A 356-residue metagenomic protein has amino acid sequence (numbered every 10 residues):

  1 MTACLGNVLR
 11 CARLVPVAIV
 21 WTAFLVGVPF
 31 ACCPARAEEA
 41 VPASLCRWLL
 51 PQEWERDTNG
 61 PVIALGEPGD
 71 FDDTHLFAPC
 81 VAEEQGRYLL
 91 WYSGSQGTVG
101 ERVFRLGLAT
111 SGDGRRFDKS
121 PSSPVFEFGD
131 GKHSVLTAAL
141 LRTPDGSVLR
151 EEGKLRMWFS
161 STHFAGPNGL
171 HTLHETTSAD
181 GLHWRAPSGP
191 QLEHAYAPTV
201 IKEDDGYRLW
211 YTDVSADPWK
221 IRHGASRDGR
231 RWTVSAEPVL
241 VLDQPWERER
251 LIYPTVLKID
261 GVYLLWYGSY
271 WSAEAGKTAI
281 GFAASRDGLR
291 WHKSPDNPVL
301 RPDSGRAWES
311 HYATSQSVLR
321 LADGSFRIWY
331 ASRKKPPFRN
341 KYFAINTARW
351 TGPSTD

Functional and structural regions predicted by a protein language model:
M1-A12: N-terminal secretory signal peptides that target proteins for export/translocation
C4, W21-F24, V214: Serine/threonine-rich, low-complexity intrinsically disordered segments
N7, V28-P29, P42: Secretory pathway export signals and precursors
A12-P29: Bacterial N-terminal signal peptides
A31, A35-A37: Boundary at the C-terminal end of the N-terminal hydrophobic targeting segment
A37-T137, L141-Y196, I201-E249, L257-H311 (+1 more regions): Beta-rich carbohydrate-recognition and catalytic domains
Y253: Donor nucleotide-activated moiety binding/catalytic core segment of transferases that use nucleotide-activated donors
Q316: Extracellular glycan/ECM-engagement signal in secreted proteins
